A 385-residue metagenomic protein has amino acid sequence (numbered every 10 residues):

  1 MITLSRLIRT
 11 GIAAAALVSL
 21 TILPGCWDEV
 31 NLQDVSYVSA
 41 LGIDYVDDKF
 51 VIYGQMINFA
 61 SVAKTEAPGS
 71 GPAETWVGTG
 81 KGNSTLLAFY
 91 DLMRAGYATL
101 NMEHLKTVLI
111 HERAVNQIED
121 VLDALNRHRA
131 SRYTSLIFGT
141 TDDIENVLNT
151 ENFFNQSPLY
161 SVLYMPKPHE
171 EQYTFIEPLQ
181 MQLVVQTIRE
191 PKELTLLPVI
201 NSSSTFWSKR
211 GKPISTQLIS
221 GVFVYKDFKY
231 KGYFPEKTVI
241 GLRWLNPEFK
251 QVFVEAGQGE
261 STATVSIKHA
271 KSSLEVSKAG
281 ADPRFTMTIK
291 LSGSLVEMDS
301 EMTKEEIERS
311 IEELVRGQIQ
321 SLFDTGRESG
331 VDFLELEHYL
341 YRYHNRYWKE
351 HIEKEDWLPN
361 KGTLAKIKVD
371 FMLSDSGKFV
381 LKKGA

Functional and structural regions predicted by a protein language model:
I2-A385: Membrane-proximal alpha-helical signals and transmembrane carboxylates
